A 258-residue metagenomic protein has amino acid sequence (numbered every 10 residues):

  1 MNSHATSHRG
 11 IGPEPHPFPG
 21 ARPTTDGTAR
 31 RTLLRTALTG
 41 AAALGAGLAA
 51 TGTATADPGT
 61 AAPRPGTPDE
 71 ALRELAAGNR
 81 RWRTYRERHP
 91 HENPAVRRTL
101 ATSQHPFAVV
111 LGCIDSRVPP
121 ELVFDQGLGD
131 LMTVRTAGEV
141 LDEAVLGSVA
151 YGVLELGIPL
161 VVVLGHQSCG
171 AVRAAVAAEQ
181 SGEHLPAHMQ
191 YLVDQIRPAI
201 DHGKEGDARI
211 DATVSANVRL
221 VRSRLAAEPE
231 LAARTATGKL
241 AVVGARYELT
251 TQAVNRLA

Functional and structural regions predicted by a protein language model:
M1-T28: N-terminal secretory signal peptides
A29-L44: N-terminal export leaders
A49-T84, R88-E92: C-terminal segment of N-terminal export signals and the immediately downstream linker at the start of the mature
L75, V110, V163, G244: Divalent metal-coordination and catalytic microenvironments
H89-D125, G129: N-terminal short beta-loop-beta anion/metal-coordinating cradle
V118, L122-D207, V214: Short HxH-centered metal-ligating active-site micro-motif
V193-G238: Polyanion-binding loop/helix "lid" in catalytic or ligand-binding cores
V242-V243, Y247-A258: Accessory alpha-helical/coil subdomains and C-terminal extensions that flank or cap enzyme catalytic cores
